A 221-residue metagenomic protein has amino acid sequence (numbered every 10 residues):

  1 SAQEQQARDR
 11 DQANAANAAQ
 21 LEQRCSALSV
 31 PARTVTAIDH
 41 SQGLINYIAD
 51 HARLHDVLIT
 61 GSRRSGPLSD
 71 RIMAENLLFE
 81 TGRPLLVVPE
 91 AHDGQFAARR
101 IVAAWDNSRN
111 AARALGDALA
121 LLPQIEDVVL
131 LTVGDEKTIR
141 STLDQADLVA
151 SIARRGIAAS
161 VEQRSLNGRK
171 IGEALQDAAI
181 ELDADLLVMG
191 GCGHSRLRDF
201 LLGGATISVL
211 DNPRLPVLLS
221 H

Functional and structural regions predicted by a protein language model:
S1-A15, V128-I157: Acidic, proline/glycine-rich short linear motifs
A7-R8, I38-D39, R64-S65, G134-I139 (+1 more regions): Short histidine/acidic/glycine/proline-rich micro-motifs that form metal- and phosphate-coordinating active-site loops
R8, Q23-L58, R154-L187, C192-L197 (+1 more regions): Structural beta-alpha unit
L21, A27, P31, L68-P89 (+1 more regions): P-loop/Walker A phosphate-binding loop and immediately adjacent motor/lid segment at beta-alpha junctions
N46, A98-R99, A114, I139-D144 (+2 more regions): Short, well-ordered secondary-structure micro-motifs
N46-L131, D211-H221: Intrinsically disordered or low-complexity boundary/linker segments at protein termini and domain junctions
I72-M73, L143-A146, Q176, L201-T206: Charged helix-capping and loop-helix junction motifs
D93-A97, N110-R113, T138-V149, I157-A158 (+1 more regions): Conserved N-terminal glycine/acidic-rich loop preference
